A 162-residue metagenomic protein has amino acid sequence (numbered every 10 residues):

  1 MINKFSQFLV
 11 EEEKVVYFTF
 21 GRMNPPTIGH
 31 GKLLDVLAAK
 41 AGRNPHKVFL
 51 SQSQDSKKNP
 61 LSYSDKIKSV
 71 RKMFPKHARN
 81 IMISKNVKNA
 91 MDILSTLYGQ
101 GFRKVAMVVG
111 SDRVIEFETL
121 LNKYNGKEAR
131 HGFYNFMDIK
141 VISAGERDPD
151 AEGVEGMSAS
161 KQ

Functional and structural regions predicted by a protein language model:
I2-K161: Nucleotidyltransferase catalytic core that binds NTPs
